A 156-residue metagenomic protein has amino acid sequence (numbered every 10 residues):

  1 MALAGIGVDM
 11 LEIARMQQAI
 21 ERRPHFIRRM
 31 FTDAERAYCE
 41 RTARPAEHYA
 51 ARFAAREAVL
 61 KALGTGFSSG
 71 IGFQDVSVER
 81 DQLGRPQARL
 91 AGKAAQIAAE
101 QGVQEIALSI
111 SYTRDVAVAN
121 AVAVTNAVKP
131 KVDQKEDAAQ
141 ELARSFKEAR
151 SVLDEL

Functional and structural regions predicted by a protein language model:
M1-I6, M10-L156: Core catalytic alpha/beta fold that binds nucleotide/phospho-ligands
